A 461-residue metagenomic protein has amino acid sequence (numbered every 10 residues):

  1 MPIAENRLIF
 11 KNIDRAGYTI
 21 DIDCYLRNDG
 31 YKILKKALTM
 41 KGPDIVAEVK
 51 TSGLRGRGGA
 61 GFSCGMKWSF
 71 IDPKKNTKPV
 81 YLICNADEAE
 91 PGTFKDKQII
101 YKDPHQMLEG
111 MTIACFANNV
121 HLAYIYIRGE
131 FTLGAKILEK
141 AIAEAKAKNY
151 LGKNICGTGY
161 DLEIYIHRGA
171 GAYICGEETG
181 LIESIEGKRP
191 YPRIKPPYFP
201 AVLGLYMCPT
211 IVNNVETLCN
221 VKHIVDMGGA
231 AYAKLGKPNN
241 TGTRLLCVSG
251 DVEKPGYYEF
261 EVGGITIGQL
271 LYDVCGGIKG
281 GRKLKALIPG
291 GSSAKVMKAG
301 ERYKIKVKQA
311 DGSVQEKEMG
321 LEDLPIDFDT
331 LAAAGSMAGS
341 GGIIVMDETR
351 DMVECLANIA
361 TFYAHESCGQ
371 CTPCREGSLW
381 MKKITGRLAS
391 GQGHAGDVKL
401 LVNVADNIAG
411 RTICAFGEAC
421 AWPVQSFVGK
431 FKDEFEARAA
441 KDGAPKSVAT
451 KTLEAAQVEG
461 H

Functional and structural regions predicted by a protein language model:
M1-E48: Cofactor-/ligand-binding subdomain signature composed of acidic, glycine-rich, tryptophan-containing flexible loops
Y25-Y31, C84-D96, V202-L205, L246-E253: Gly-rich Lys/Arg/Thr-decorated short loops/hinges at beta-loop-alpha junctions or inter-strand turns that position
K32-E48, K78-V80, A86, K95-I100 (+5 more regions): Ferredoxin-type iron-sulfur electron-transfer modules in oxidoreductases and energy-metabolism complexes
T51-I71, G171-E183, G187-K188, A364-G377 (+1 more regions): Conserved phosphate/anionic-ligand binding catalytic regions in large, soluble enzymes, centered on
K67, C275-S292, M297: Short loop-to-beta-strand transition segments
D103-A117: Histidine-anchored nucleotide/phosphate-binding helix
G110-A114, G263-G280: Short amphipathic, charge-patterned alpha-helical segments
A135-V262, V274-K279: Hydrophobic alpha-helical positions that pack around
